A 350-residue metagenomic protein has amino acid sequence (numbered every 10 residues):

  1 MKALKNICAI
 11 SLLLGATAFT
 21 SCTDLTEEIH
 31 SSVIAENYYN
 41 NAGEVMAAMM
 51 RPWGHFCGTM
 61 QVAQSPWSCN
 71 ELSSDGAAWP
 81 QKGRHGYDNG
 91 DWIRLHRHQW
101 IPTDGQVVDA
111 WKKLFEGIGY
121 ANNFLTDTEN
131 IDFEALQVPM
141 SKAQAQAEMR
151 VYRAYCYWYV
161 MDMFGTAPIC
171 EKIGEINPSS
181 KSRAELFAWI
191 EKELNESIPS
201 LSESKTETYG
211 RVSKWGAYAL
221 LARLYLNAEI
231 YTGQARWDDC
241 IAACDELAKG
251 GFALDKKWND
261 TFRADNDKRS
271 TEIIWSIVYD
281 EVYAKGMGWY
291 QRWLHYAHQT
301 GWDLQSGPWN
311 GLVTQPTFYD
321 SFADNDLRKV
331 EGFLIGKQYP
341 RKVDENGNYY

Functional and structural regions predicted by a protein language model:
M1-S31: Bacterial Sec-dependent N-terminal signal peptides
C22-S74, D260-F262: Membrane-proximal, proline-rich intrinsically disordered regions
G43, M49, M60, A77 (+4 more regions): Elongated scaffold/linker segments in the mid-to-C-terminal portions of large proteins
M46-M50, G54-M60, R84-F164, I176-E185 (+1 more regions): Conserved, well-structured interaction surfaces
F56, L125, P168-C170, I273-S276: Structural recognition of the beta-strand scaffold that forms the well-ordered cores of secreted hydrolase catalytic
M161-M163, P168, K205, N227-G233: Short coil/turn linking the two alpha-helices of tandem helical-hairpin repeats
